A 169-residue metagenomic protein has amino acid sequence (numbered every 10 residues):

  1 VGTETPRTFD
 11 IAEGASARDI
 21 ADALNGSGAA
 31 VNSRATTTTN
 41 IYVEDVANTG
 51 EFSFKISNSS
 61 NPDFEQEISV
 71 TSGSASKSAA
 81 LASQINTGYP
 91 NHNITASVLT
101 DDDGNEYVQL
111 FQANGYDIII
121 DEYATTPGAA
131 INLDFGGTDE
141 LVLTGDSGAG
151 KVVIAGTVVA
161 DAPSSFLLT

Functional and structural regions predicted by a protein language model:
V1-L168: Extended, beta-strand-rich, solvent-exposed assembly scaffolds of outer structural proteins
